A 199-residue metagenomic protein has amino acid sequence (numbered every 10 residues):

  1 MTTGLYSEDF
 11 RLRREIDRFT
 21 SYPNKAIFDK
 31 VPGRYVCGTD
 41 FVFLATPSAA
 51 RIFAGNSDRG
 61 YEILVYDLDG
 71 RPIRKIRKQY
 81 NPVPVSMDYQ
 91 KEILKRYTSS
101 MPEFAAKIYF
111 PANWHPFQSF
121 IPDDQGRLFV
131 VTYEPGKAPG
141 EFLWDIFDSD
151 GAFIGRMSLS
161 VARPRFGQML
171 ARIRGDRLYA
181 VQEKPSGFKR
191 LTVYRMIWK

Functional and structural regions predicted by a protein language model:
M1-K199: Eukaryotic scaffold repeat domains enriched in small/polar residues
